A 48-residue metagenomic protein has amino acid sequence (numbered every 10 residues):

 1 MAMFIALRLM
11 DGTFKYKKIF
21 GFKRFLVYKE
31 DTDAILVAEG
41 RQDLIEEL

Functional and structural regions predicted by a protein language model:
M1-L48: Viral virion structural and adsorption modules
